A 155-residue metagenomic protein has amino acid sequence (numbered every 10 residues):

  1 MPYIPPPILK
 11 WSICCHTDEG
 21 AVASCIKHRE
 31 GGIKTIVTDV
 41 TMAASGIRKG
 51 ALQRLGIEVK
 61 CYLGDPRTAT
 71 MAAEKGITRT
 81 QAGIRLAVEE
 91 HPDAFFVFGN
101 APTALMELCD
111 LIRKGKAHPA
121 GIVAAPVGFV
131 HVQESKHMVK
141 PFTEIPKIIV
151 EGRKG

Functional and structural regions predicted by a protein language model:
M1, S12, I33, A43 (+2 more regions): Intrinsic structural disorder
M1-T35: Electropositive, gly/pro-rich neighborhoods at or near active sites that engage anionic ligands
P5, K27-T35, L52, I57 (+3 more regions): Generic secondary-structure signature for well-ordered alpha-helical cores
V40-I112, P119-P126, K136: Conserved mixed alpha/beta catalytic, RNA-binding, or beta-rich assembly cores of soluble enzyme, regulatory
I112, A117-H118, V132-G155: C-terminal binding/interaction regions
F129: Extended hydrophobic
